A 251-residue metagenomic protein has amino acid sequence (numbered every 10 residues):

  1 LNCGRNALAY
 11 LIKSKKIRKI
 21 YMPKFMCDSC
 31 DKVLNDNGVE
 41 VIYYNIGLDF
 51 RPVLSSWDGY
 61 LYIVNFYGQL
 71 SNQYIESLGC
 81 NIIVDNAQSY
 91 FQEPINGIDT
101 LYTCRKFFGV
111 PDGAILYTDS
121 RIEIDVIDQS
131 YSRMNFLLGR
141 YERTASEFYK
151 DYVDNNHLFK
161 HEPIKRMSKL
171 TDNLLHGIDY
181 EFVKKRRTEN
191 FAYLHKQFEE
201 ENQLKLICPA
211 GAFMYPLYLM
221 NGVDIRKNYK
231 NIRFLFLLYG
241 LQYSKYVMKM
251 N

Functional and structural regions predicted by a protein language model:
N2, N6-N81, N86-Y90: PLP-dependent aminotransferase-like
K32, T118, L217-N221: Short beta-strand-to-loop capping motifs
N37-I42, D58-L61, S77-I83, N96-T103 (+2 more regions): Active-site regions of enzymes building and remodeling cell-envelope glycoconjugates
G97-G139: Active-site PLP attachment segment
R121-L170: Active-site C-terminal subdomain of aminotransferase-like
R166-H195, L204-Y218: Conserved glycine-rich beta-strand-loop-beta hairpin in the small C-terminal domain of fold type I
I207-Y218, G222-N251: Conserved PLP cofactor-binding pocket of PLP-dependent enzymes
